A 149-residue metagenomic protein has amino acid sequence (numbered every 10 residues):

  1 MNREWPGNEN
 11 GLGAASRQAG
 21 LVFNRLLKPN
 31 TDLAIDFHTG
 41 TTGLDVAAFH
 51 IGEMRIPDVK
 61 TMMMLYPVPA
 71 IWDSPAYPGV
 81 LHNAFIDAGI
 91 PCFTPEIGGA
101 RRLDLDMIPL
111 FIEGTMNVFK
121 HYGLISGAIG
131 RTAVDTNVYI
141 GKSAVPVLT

Functional and structural regions predicted by a protein language model:
M1-T149: Structured catalytic-domain cores with a bias toward divalent-metal coordination
